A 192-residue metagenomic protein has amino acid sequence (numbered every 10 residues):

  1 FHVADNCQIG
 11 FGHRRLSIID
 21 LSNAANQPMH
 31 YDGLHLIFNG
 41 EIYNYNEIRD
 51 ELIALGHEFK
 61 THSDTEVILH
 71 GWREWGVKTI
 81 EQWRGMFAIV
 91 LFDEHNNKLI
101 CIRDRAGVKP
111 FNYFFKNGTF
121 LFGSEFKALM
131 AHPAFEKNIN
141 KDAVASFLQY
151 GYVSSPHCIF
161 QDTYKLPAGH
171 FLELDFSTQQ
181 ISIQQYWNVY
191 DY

Functional and structural regions predicted by a protein language model:
F1-Y192: Cysteine-centered catalytic environments shared across enzyme families
